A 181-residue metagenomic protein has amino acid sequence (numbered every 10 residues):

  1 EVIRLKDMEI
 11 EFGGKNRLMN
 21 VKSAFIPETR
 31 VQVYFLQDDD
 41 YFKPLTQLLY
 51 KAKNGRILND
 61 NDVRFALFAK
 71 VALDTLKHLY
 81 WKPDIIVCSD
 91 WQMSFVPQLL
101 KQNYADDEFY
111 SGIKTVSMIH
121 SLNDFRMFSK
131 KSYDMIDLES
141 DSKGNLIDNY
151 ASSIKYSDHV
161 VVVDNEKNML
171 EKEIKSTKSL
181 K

Functional and structural regions predicted by a protein language model:
E1-K181: Catalytic cores of nucleotide-sugar-dependent glycosyltransferases that transfer UDP/GDP/TDP-activated
